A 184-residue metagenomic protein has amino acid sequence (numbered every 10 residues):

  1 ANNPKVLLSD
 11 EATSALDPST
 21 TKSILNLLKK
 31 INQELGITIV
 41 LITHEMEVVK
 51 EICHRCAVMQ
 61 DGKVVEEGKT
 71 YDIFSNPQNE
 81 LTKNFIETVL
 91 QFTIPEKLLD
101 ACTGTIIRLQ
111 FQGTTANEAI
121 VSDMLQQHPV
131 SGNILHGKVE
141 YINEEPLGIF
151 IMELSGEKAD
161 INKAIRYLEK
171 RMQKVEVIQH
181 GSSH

Functional and structural regions predicted by a protein language model:
A1-N2: Conserved signature/switch motifs of ABC ATPase nucleotide-binding domains
L7-D10: Catalytic Walker B motif of ABC-type/P-loop ATPase nucleotide-binding domains
P18-T20: Helix N-cap at the start of a conserved alpha-helix in ABC-type nucleotide-binding domains
K22-L35: Helical segment within the ABC ATPase nucleotide-binding domain
G36-I42: Conserved H-loop
V49-E51: A short, surface-exposed alpha-helical micro-motif characterized by mixed small hydrophobic and charged/polar residues
E67-G68, N76: ABC ATPase "signature
